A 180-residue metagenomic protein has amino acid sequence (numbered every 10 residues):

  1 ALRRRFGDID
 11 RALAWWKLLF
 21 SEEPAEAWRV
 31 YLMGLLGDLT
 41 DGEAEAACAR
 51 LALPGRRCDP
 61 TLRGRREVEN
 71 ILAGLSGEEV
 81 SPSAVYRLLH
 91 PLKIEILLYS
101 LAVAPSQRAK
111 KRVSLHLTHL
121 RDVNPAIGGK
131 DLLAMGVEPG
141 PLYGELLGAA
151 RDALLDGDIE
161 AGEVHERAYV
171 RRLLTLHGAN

Functional and structural regions predicted by a protein language model:
A1, R11, P82, I96-N180: Charged substrate- and nucleic-acid-binding regions of tRNA-handling and nucleotidyl-transfer enzymes, centered on
A1-Q107: Conserved, hydrophobic alpha-helical core segments of structured domains
